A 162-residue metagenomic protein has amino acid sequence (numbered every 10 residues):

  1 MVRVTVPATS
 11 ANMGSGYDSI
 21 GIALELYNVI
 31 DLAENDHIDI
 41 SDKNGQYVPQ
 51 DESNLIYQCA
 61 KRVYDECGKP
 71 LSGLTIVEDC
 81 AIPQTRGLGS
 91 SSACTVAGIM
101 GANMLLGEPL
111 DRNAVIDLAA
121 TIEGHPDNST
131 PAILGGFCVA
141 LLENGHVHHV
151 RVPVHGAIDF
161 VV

Functional and structural regions predicted by a protein language model:
M1-R86, M100, M104, E108: ATP-binding N-lobe of GHMP and related small-molecule kinases
L26, L88-D111, A132-C138, E143: DPxDG-like acidic metal-binding loop motif
C59, E78, C94-T95, V115 (+1 more regions): Generic hydrophobic, aliphatic-rich segments that mediate packing or membrane embedding
A81-A93, D127: Gly/Ser-rich catalytic serine loop of serine hydrolases
D111-V162: ATP-dependent small-molecule kinase catalytic core of the GHMP/sugar-kinase superfamily and closely related
